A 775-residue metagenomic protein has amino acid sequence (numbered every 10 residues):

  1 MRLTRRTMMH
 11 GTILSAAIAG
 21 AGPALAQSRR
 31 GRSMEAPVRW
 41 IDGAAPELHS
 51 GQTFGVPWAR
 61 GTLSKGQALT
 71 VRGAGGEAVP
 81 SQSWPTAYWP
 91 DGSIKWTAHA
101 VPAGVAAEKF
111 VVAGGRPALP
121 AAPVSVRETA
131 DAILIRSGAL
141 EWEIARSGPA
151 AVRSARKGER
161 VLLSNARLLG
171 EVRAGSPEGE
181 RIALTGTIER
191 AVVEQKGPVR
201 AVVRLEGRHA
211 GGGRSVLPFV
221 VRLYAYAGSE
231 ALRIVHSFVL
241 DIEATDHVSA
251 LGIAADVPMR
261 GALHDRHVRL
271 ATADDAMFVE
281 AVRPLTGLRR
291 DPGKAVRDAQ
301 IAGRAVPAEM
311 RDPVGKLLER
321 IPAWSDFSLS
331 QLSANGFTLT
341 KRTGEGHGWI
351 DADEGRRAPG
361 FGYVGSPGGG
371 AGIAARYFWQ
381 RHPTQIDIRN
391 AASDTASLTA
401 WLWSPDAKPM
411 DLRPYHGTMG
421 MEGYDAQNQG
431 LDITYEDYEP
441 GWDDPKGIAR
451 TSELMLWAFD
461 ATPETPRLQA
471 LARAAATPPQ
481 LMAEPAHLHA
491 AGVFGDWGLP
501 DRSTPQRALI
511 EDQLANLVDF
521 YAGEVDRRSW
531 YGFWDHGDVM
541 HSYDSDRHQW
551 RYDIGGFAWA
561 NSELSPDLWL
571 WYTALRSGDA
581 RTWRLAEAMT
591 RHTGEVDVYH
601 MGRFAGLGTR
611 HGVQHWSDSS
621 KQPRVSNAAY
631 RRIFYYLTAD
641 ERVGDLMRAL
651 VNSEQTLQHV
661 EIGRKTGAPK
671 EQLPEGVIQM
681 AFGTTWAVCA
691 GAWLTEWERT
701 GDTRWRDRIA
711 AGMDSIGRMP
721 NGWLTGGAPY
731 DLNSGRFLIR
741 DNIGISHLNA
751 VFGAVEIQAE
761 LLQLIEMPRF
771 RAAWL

Functional and structural regions predicted by a protein language model:
T7-A26: N-terminal export signals
G22-P37: C-terminal segment of N-terminal export signals and the immediately downstream linker at the start of the mature
A45-K65, S249-D256: Surface-exposed beta-strand/loop patches in extracellular or lumenal glycoproteins
A59-G76, A255-L270: Solvent-exposed beta-hairpin/edge-strand motifs
G73-K95, E422-I433: Solvent-exposed beta-strand/loop surfaces of large extracellular or lumenal domains
A87-A107, I433-A449: A surface-exposed beta-strand-loop module
A132-P463, R467-L481, H536-S542, N561 (+3 more regions): Beta-strand/loop-rich accessory regions of lumenal/periplasmic or secreted enzymes, predominantly carbohydrate-active
S325-F327, F337, T343-L775: Catalytic domains of carbohydrate-active enzymes that cleave complex glycans
